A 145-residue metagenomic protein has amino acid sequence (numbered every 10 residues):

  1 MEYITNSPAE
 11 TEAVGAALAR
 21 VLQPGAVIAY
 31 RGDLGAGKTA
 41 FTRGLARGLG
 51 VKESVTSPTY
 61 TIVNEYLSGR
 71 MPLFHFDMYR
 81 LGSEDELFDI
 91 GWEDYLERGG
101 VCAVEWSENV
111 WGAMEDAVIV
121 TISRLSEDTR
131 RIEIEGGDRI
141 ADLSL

Functional and structural regions predicted by a protein language model:
M1-A17: N-terminal pre-Walker A segment at the start of P-loop NTPase domains
M1-E2, R47, D85-L145: Short phosphate-coordinating micro-motif centered on Lys-Gly-acidic
A19-G25: Phosphate-binding P-loop
I28-Y30: Hydrophobic anchor at the beta1->P-loop junction of P-loop NTPases
L34: The conserved Walker
K38: Conserved lysine of the Walker
V51-Y66: Short beta-strand-centered segment that lines the nucleotide-binding/catalytic pocket of NTP-utilizing
